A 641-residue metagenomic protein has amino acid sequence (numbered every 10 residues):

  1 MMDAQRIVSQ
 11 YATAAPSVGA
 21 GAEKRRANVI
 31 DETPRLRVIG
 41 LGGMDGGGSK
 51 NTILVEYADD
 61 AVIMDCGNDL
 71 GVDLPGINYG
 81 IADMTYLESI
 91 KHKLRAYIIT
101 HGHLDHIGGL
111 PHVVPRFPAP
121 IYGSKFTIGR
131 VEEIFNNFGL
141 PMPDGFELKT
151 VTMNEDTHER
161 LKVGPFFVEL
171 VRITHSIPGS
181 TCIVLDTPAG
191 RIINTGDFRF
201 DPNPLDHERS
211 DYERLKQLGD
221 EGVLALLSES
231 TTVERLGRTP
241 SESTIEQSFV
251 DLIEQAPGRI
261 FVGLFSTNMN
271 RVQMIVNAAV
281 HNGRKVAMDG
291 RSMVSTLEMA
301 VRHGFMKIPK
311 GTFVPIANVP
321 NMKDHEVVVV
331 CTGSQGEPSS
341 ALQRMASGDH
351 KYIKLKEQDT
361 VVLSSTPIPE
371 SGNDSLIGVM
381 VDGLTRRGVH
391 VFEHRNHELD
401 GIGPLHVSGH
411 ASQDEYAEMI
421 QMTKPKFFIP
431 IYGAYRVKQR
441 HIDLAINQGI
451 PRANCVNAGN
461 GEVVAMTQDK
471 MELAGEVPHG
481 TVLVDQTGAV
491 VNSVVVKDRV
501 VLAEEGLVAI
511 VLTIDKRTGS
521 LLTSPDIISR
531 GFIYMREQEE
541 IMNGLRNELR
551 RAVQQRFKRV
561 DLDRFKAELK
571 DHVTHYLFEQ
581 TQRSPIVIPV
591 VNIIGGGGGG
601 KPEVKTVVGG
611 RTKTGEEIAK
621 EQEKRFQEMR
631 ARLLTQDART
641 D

Functional and structural regions predicted by a protein language model:
M1-N28, E472, E476-K497, L502 (+2 more regions): Acidic, low-complexity intrinsically disordered tails
R6-I98, H103-N321, A341-K354, G372-G378: His/Asp/Glu-rich metal-coordinating catalytic cores of metallo-dependent phosphodiesterases/hydrolases acting on
M44-D45, I63, D69-D73, I77-A82 (+8 more regions): A glycine- and charged-residue-rich anion-binding loop/surface
E56-D59, D186-P188, V280, T467 (+2 more regions): Short acidic-glycine loop/turn motifs at beta-strand connectors
P120, I429-P430, I588-P589: Short glycine-rich phosphate-binding loop at a beta-alpha junction
L148-T152, V330, I588-N592: Extended hydrophobic secondary-structure segments that form protein cores and membrane-embedded regions
E234-R559, K566-A567, D571: Hard-cation-handling environments
V508-I510, D515-D641: Non-catalytic terminal accessory segments
